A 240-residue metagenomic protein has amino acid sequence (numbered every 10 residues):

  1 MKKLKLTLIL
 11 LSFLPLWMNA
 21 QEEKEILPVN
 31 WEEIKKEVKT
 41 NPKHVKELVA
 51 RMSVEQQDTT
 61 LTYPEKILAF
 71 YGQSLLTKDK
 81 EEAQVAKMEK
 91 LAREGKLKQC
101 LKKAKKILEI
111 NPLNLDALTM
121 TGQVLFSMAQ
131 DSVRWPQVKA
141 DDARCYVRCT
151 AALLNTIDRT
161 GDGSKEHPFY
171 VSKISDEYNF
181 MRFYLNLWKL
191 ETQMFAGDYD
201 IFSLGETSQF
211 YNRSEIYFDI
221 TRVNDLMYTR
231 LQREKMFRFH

Functional and structural regions predicted by a protein language model:
M1-E25: Bacterial Sec-dependent N-terminal signal peptides
K2, G161, E234-R238: Generic alpha-helical propensity signal that fires on short helical segments and nearby coil/disordered stretches
L4-T7, A143, Q193: Residue-level detector of intrinsically disordered/flexible regions characterized by low predicted structural confidence
L8-L14, L125, F210, L226-Y228: Residues in flexible loops and secondary-structure boundaries
Q21-L101, H167-H240: N-terminal alpha-helical interaction modules that lie
P64-N155: Alpha-helical protein-protein interaction scaffolds
R144, R148-I174: Acidic, glycine-rich loop-and-strand cores that form catalytic or ligand-binding grooves in diverse globular domains
